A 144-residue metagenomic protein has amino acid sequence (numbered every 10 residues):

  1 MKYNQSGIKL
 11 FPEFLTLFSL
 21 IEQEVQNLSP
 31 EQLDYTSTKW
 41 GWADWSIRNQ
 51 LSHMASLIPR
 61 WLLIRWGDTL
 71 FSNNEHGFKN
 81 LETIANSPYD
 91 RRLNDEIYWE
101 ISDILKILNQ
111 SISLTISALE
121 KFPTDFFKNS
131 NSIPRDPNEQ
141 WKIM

Functional and structural regions predicted by a protein language model:
M1-L10, S56-W141: Short, helix-capping/interhelical loops that line the mouth of catalytic, cofactor-, or ligand-binding pockets
Y3-Q32, N49-G67: Alpha-helical bundle segments that constitute or directly flank the non-heme di-iron/ferroxidase center
F14, Y35-T36, S52, Y89 (+1 more regions): Mixed-charge, polar/low-complexity N-terminal
Q23, W40, N94: Short, flexible active-site loop motifs that bind/organize anionic cofactors or intermediates
Q26-D34, E82-P88: Short alpha-helical hairpin
Y35-D44: A glycine-rich, coil/turn loop motif that links secondary-structure elements
S46-I47, E139-M144: Short, structural beta-strand-to-alpha-helix junction motif
